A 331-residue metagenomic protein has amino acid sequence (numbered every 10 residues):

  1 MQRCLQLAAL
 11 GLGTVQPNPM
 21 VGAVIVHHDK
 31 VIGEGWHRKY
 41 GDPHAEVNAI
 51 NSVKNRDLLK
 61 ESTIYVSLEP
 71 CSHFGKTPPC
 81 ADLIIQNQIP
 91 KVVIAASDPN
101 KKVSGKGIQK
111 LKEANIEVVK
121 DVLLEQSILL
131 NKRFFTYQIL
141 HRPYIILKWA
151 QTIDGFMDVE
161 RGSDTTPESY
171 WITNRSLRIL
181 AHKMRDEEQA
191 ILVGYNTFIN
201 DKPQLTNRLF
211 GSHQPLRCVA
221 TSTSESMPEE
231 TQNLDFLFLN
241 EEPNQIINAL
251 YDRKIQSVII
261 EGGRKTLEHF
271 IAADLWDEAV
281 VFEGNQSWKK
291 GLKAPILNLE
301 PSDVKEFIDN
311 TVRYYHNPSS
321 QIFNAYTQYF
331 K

Functional and structural regions predicted by a protein language model:
M1-P19, E34, K54, L58 (+1 more regions): Enzymes that bind and transform nitrogen-containing heteroaromatic metabolites
V15-D29: N-terminal glycine-rich anion-binding loops that anchor highly charged ligand groups
I25, K30-Q126, L216, H269-I271: Zn2+-dependent cytidine deaminase-like catalytic core
S62-S72, L140-T152: N-terminal pre-triad scaffold of radical SAM enzymes
H73-G75, N100-V103, Q126-L130, D154-V159 (+1 more regions): Short, well-ordered, mixed-charge alpha-helical segments that flank or form enzyme active sites
I108, L124, I128-N131, R178-R185: Hydrophobic, well-ordered secondary-structure segments
Q109-E113, T136-Q138, R208-S212, L297-N298: Short, hinge-like loop/turn segments at secondary-structure boundaries
N131-R142: Flexible, polar/acidic helix-loop-strand segments at domain edges
